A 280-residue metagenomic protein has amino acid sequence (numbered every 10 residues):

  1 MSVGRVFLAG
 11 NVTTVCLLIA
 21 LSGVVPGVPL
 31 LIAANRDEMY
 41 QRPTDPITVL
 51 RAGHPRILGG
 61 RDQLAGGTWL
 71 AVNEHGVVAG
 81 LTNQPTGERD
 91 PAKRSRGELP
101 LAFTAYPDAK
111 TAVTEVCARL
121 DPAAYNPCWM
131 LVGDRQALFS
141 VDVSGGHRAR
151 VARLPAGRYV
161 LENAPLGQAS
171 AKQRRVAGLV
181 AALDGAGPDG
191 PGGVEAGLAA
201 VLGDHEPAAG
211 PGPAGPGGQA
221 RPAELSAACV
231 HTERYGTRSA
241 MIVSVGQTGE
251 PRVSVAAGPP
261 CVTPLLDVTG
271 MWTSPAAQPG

Functional and structural regions predicted by a protein language model:
V3-G280: N-terminal nucleophile
